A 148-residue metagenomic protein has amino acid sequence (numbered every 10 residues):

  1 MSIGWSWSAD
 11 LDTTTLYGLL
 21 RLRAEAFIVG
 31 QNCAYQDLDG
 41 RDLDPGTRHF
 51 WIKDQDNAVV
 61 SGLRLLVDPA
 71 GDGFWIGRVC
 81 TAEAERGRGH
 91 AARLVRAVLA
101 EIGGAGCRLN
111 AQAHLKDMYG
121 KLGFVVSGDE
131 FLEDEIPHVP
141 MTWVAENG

Functional and structural regions predicted by a protein language model:
M1-P45, H49-A58, N147: Short amphipathic alpha-helix that is part of the acyltransferase structural core
Y35-Q36, T47-I52, G62, R78 (+2 more regions): Short hydrophobic/aromatic beta-strand element in the GNAT-like acyltransferase core that lines or flanks the acyl-donor
W51, A58-D68, G73-C80: Conserved beta-strand in the GNAT
V67-I76, R86-G87, C107, D134-P137: A conserved beta-turn-beta hairpin within the catalytic core of GNAT-like acetyltransferases that forms part
T81, G87-A100: Conserved acetyl-CoA-binding loop-helix of GNAT-fold acetyltransferases
A100-A113: Conserved GNAT acetyl-CoA-binding A-motif
A113-P137: Conserved active-site alpha-helix within GNAT-family acetyltransferase domains
